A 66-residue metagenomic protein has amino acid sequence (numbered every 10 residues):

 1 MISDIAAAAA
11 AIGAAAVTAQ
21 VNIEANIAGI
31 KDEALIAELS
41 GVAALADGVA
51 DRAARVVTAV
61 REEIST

Functional and structural regions predicted by a protein language model:
M1-T66: A structural signal for small-residue-enriched, beta-sheet-centric alpha/beta enzyme cores and oligomeric scaffold folds
